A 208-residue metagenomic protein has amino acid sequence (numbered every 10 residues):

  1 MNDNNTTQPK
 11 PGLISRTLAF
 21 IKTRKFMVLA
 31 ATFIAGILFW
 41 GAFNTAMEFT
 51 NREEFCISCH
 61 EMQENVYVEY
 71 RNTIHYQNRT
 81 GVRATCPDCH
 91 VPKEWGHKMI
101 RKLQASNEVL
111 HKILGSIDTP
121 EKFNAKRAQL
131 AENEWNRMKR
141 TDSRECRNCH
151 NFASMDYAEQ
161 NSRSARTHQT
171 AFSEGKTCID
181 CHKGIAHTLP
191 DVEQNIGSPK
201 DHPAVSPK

Functional and structural regions predicted by a protein language model:
N2-K208: Short sequence/structural segments immediately N-terminal
